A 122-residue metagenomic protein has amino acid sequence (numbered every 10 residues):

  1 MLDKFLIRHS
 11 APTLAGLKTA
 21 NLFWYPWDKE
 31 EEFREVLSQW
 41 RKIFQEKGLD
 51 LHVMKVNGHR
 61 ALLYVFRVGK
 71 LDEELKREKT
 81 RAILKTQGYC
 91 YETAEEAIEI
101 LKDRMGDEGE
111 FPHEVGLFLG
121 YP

Functional and structural regions predicted by a protein language model:
M1-D103, P122: A conserved ligand/cofactor-binding region detector
K102-Y121: Internal, well-folded beta-alpha domain core
